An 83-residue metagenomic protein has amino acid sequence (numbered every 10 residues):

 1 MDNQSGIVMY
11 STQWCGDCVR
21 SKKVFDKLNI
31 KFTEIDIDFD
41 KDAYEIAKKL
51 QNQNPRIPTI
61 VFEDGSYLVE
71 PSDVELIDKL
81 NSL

Functional and structural regions predicted by a protein language model:
M1-L28: Local sequence-structure signature of Cys/Sec-based thiol-disulfide redox active-site neighborhoods
G16, D42, E75: Short alpha-helical
V19-K22, D26, K48, I77 (+1 more regions): Class I S-adenosyl-L-methionine
K31: Residue-level detector of anion-binding/catalytic polar loops
I37-N54: Thioredoxin-like thiol-disulfide oxidoreductase module
K49-V69: Short, structured active-site "lid" loops
F62-L83: Non-catalytic, surface beta->alpha helical segment in thiol-disulfide oxidoreductase systems
